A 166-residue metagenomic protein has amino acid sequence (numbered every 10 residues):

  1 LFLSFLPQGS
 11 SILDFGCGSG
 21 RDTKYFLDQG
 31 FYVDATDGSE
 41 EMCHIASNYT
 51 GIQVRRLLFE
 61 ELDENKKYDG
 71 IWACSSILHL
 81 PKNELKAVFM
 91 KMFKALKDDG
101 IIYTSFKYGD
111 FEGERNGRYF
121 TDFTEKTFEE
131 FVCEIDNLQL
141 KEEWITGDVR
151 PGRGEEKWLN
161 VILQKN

Functional and structural regions predicted by a protein language model:
L1-G9: Conserved alpha-helix/loop element of class I SAM-dependent methyltransferases that forms part of the SAM/SAH-binding
L13, S19-E61: Class I SAM-dependent methyltransferase SAM/SAH-binding core
E60-I71: A short acidic, Gly/Pro-enriched loop at the edge of an enzyme's catalytic core that lines a small-molecule cofactor
K86-D98: A short glycine-rich, Lys/Arg-flanked "PGG" loop and its adjoining helix->strand segment in the class I
D99-F106: Conserved beta-strand signature within the Rossmann-like core of class I S-adenosyl-L-methionine
E112-T127, R150-G152: Acceptor-substrate binding/catalytic loop of class I
L138-D148: Conserved S-adenosyl-L-methionine
V149-N166: Core SAM-dependent methyltransferase catalytic element
